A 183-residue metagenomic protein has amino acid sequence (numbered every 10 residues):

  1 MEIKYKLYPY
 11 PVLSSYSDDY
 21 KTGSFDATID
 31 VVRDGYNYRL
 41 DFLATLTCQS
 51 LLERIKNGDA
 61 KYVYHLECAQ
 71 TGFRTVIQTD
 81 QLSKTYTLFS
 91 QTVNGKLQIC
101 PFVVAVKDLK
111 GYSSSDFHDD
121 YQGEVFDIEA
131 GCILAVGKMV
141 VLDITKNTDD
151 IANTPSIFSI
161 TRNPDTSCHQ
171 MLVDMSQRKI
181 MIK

Functional and structural regions predicted by a protein language model:
M1-R33: Short, compositionally biased P/S/T/A/G/V-rich stretches that sit at domain boundaries
K6-Y8, D30-V32, D41-T47, E67 (+4 more regions): A structural detector for beta-sheet-dominated domains
A27-V76, P101-V103: Extended low-complexity, serine/threonine- and proline-enriched intrinsically disordered segments
V32-Y38, K56-G58, Q91-G95, L134 (+1 more regions): Solvent-exposed loop and beta-edge segments used for protein-protein assembly and interaction
L51-Y62, A152-I182: GHKL/Histidine-kinase-like ATPase module
I77-N94: Exposed aromatic-hydrophobic patches
N94-G111: Short, aromatic- and glycine-rich surface loops/edge beta-strands on solvent-exposed regions
K107-M171: Short beta-strand elements
